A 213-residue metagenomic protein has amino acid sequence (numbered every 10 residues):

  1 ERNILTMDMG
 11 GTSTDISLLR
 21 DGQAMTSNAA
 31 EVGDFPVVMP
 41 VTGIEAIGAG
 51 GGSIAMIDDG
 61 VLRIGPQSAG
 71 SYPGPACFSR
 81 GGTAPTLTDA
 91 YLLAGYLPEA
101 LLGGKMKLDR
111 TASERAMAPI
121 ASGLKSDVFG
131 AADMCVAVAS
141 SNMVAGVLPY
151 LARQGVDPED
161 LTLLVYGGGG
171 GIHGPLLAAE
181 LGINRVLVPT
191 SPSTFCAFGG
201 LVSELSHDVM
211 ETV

Functional and structural regions predicted by a protein language model:
E1-V213: N-terminally biased helix-coil "hinge/interface" segments that flank
